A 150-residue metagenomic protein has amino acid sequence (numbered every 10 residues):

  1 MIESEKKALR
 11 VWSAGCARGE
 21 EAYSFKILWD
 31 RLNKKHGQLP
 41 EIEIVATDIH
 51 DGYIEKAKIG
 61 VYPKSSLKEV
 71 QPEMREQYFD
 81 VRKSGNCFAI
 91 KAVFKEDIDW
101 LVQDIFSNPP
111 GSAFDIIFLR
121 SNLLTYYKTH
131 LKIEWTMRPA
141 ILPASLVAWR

Functional and structural regions predicted by a protein language model:
M1-A14: Conserved AdoMet
I2, W29-N33, V61: Conserved hydrophobic residues forming the short capping helix/wall of the S-adenosyl-L-methionine
E5, H36, I141-P143: A generic alpha-to-beta junction signature in SAM-dependent methyltransferases
A14, K35-F118, N122-H130: Extended basic-aromatic, gly/pro-enriched interface segments that bind polyanionic ligands
R18-G37: Conserved SAM-binding loop of SAM-dependent methyltransferases across substrates and taxa, primarily the Class I
I27, I59, W100, T136-M137: Generic recognition of well-ordered alpha-helical segments within structured catalytic/regulatory domains
K132-L146: A short glycine-rich, Lys/Arg-flanked "PGG" loop and its adjoining helix->strand segment in the class I
R150: Class I S-adenosyl-L-methionine
